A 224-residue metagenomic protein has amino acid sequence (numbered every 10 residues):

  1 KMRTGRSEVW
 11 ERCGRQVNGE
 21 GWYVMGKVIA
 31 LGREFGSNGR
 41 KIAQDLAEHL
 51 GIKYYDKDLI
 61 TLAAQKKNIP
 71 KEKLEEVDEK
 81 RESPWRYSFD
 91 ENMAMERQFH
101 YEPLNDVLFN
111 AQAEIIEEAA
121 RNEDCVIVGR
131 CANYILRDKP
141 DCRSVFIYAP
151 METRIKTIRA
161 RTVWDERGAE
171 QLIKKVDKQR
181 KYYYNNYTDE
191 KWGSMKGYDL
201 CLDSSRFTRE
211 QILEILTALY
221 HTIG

Functional and structural regions predicted by a protein language model:
K1-V24: Short, Lys/Arg-enriched N-terminal segments with co-localized hydrophobic residues within the first ~10-30 amino acids
G26-V28: Extreme N-terminal starter segment of soluble prokaryotic enzymes
L31-Q44: Glycine-rich phosphate-binding P-loop
K53-A64: Short beta-strand-centered segment that lines the nucleotide-binding/catalytic pocket of NTP-utilizing
A64-D124: ATP-dependent small-molecule kinase phosphotransfer cores that center on conserved nucleotide phosphate-binding segments
P84-D90, D165-R209: Small-molecule kinase domains that catalyze NTP-dependent phosphoryl transfer to phosphate-bearing small molecules
A119, I135-D138: RNA pseudouridine synthases
D138-R161, E166-K174: Conserved phosphate-donor/acceptor-positioning beta-strand/loop module used by diverse small-molecule
